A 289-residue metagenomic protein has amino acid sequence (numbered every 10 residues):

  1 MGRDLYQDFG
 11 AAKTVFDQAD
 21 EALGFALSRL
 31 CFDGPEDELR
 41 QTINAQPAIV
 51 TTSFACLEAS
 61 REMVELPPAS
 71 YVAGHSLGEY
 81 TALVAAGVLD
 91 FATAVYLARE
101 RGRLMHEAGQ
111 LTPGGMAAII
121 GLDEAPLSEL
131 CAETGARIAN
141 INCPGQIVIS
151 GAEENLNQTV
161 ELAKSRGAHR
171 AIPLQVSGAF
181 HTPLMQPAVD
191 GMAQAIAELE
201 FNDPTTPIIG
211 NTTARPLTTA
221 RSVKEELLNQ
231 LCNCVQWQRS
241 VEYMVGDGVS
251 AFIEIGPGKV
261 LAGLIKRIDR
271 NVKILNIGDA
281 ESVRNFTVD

Functional and structural regions predicted by a protein language model:
M1-P126, L174, A251-E281: FabD-like malonyl-/acyl-CoA
L23-F25, A86-C232: Alpha/beta catalytic cores of group-transfer enzymes, especially the acyltransferase/condensing modules of polyketide
S76, E200, G248: Conserved functional loop/turn residues at catalytic and ligand-binding sites
K164, V245-G248: Non-catalytic positions within long, well-ordered alpha-helices that form the structural scaffold/packing of enzyme
W237: A C-terminal functional module that forms or caps the active site or interfaces directly with catalytic machinery
V283-V288: Short, charged, surface-exposed secondary-structure boundary motifs
